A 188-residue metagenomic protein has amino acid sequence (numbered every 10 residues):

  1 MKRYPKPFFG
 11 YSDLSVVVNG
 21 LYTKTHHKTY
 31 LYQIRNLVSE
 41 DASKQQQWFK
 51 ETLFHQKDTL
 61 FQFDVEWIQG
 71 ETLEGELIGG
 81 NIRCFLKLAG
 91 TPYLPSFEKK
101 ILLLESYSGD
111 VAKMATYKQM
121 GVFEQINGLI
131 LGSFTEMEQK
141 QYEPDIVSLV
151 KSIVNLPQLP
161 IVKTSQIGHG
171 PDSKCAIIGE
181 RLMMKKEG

Functional and structural regions predicted by a protein language model:
M1-G20, K28-I34, P157-I161: Short, acidic/small-residue loops that bind anionic groups at enzyme active sites
P7, H27-Y30, G75-E76, K100-L102 (+2 more regions): Structural motif
S12, V16, K44, E76 (+4 more regions): Conserved active-site and cofactor/substrate-binding residues in soluble primary-metabolism enzymes
D13, F85, L129, G179-L182: Buried hydrophobic positions in well-ordered alpha/beta secondary-structure cores of metabolic enzymes
V18-F54, S165-G188: Peripheral docking tails and interdomain loops at the edges of cofactor- or intermediate-handling domains
H26-L86, G90: Conserved anion/nucleotide-ligand pocket segment
Y93-Q141: Internal helical hairpin/lid segments
E136-G188: ATP/nucleoside-binding phosphotransfer catalytic cores, i.e., glycine-rich phosphate-binding loops
